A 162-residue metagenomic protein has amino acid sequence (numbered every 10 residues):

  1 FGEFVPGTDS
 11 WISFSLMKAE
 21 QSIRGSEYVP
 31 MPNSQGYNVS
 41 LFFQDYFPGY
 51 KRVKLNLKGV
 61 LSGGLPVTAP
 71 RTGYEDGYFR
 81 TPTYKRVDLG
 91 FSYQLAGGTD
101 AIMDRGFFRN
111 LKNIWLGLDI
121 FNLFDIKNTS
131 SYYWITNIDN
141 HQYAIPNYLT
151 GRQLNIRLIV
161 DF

Functional and structural regions predicted by a protein language model:
F1-G2, Q44-Y46, S92-Q94, I159-D161: Transmembrane beta-barrel domains of outer membrane proteins
F1-T68: Gram-negative outer-membrane beta-barrel transporters
E3-V5, P48, R80-P82, R109 (+1 more regions): Surface-exposed coil/turn segments at beta-strand junctions on protein surfaces, enriched
G7-T8, L61-T68, Y93-F162: C-terminal beta-signal and adjacent terminal beta-strands/loops of Gram-negative outer-membrane beta-barrel proteins
I12, F43, L57, L89-F91 (+2 more regions): Hydrophobic, well-ordered secondary-structure elements that form the walls of internal hydrophobic environments
S22-P30, Y74-F79, H141-P146: Extracellular loop and loop/strand-boundary signature of outer-membrane beta-barrel proteins
N33-V39, T83-V87, K112, T150-L154: Residues that define the transmembrane beta-barrel architecture of outer-membrane proteins
F79-D88, F162: Outer-membrane beta-barrel transmembrane domain signature
